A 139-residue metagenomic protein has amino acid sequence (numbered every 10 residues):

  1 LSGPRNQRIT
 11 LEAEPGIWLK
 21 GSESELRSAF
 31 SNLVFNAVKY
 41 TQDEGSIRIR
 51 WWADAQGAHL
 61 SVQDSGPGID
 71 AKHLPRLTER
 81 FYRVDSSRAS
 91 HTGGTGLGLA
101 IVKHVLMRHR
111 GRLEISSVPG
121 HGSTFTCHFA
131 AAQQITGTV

Functional and structural regions predicted by a protein language model:
R8-I17: Conserved catalytic submotifs in the C-terminal HATPase_c
A37-V38: Short helix-loop "hinge" at the ATP-lid/N-box region of the Bergerat-fold HATPase_c
E44-Q56: Short beta-strand/loop element within the Bergerat-fold HATPase_c
D64: Acidic ATP/Mg2+-coordinating residue in the GHKL
I69-F81: Short conserved segment of the HATPase_c
R110-G111: Conserved glycine-rich
H121-S123: Glycine-rich GHKL/ HATPase_c ATP-binding element in histidine kinases
